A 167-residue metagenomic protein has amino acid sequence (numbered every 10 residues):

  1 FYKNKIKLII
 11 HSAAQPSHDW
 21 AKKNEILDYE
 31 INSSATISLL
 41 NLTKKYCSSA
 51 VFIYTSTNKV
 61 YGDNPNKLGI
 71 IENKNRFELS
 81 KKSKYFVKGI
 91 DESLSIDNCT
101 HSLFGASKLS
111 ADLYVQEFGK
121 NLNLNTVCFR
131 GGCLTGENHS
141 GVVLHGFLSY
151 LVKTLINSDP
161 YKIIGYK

Functional and structural regions predicted by a protein language model:
F1-G132: N-terminal Rossmann-like NAD(P)+-binding domain of SDR-like oxidoreductases, especially those catalyzing
S12, T154-L155: Conserved catalytic core of Hanks-type protein kinase domains
K22, L155-I156: Hydrophobic residues in alpha-helical segments
L109, L122-N125, T135-S149, N157-D159 (+1 more regions): Glycine/proline-rich active-site loop of Rossmann-fold NAD(P)-dependent oxidoreductases
F118, L151-T154: A short, amphipathic alpha-helix embedded in the catalytic core of nucleotide-handling enzymes
